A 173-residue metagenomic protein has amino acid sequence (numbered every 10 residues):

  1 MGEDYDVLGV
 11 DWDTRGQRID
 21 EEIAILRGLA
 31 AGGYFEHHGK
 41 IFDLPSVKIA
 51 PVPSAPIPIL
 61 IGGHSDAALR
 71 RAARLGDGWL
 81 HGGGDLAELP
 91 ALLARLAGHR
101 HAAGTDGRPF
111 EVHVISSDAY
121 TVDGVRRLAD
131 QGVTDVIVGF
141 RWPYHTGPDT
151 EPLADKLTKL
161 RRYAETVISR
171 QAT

Functional and structural regions predicted by a protein language model:
M1-T173: Active-site-adjacent structural elements that line small-molecule/cofactor binding pockets in enzymes
